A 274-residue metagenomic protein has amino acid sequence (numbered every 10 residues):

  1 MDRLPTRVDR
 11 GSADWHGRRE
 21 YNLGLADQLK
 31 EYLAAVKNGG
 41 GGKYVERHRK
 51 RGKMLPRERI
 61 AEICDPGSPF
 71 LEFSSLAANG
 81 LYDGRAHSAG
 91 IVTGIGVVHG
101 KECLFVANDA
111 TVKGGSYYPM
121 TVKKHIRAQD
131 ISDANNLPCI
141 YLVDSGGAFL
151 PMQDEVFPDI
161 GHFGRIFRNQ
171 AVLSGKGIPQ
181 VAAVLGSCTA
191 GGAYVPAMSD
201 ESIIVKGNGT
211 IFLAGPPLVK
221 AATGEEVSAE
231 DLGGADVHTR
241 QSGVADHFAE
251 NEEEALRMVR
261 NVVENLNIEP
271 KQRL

Functional and structural regions predicted by a protein language model:
M1, H16-R18, E31-Y32, H99-E102 (+3 more regions): Short hydrophobic/aromatic-rich motifs at helix boundaries and adjacent loops
M1-L76, L213-L274: Amphipathic alpha-helical segments at domain termini/boundaries
Y21, Y32, Y44, Y82 (+4 more regions): Sequence-level detector for tyrosine residue identity
G40, G84, A134-N135, V184 (+2 more regions): Generic detector of short alpha-helix boundary/capping microenvironments and adjacent low-complexity segments
E46-V181: Long, structured ligand/cofactor-binding scaffold of large enzymes
V143-K271: Conserved catalytic cores of soluble enzyme domains, especially glycine-rich substrate-binding beta-alpha loops
